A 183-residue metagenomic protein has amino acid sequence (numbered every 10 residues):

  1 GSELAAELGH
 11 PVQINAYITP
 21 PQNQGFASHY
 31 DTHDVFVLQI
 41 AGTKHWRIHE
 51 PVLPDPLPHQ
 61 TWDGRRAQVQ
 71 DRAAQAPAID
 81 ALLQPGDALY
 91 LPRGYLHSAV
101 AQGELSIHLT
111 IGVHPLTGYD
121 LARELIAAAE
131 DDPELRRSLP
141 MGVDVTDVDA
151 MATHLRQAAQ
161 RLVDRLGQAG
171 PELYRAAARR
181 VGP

Functional and structural regions predicted by a protein language model:
G1-D87, Y95-L135, V143: Active-site region of the double-stranded beta-helix
L139-D147: Short, solvent-exposed helix-loop connector elements
D147-P183: Intrinsically disordered terminal extensions flanking catalytic oxygenase cores
